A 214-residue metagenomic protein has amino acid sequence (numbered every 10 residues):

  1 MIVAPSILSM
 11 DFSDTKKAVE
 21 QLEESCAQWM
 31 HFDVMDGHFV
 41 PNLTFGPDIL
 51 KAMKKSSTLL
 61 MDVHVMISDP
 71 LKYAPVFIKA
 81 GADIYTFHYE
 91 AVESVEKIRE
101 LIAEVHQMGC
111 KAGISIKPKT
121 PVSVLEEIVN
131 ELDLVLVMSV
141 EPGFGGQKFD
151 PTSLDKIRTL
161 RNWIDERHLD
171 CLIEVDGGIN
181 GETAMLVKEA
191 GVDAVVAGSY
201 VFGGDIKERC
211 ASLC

Functional and structural regions predicted by a protein language model:
I2-S6, M30-F32, M53, M61-V65 (+5 more regions): Hydrophobic faces of well-ordered beta-strands that scaffold small-molecule active sites in alpha/beta enzyme cores
S6-M10, M35-G37, M66-P70, E90-V92 (+4 more regions): Active-site beta-loop-alpha junctions enriched in small/polar residues
K17-L22, L71-K79, T120-L132, G177-A194: Catalytic cores of alpha/beta
F32, D36-E104: N-terminal active-site wall of soluble small-molecule enzyme domains
D36-T44, D48, L59, P118 (+3 more regions): Glycine/Thr-rich beta-alpha phosphate-binding loop at enzyme active sites
L43-H64, E104-G113, S153-I173, G177 (+1 more regions): Alpha-helix-loop-beta-strand connector modules within alpha/beta enzyme cores
Y85-E93, L136-Q147, A190-C210: Glycine-rich phosphate-binding active-site loops on the catalytic face of alpha/beta enzymes
N162, D170-V175, N180-C214: Alpha/beta catalytic cores of nucleotide-metabolism and tRNA/nucleoside-modifying enzymes
